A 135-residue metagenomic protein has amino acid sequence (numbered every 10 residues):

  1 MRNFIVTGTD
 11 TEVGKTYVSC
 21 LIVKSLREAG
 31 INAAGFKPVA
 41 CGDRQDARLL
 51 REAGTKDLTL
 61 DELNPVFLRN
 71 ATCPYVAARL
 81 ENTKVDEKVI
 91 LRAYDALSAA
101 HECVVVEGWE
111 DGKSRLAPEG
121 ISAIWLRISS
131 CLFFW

Functional and structural regions predicted by a protein language model:
N3, Y17-K84, K88, D95-A96: N-terminal phosphate/diphosphate-binding loop that engages ATP/GTP or pyrophosphate donors across diverse enzyme folds
V6-T7: Hydrophobic anchor at the beta1->P-loop junction of P-loop NTPases
D10, K15, D46, E107: Acidic active-site catalytic centers that drive phospho-/nucleotidyl reactions and related ester hydrolyses
E12, I22, C41, W109-W135: Conserved catalytic-core segment of NTP-binding enzymes
A33, V104, F133: Hydrophobic anchor at the start of a short beta-strand that flanks the dinucleotide cofactor-binding loop
P74-L116, A123: Phosphate-binding/switch loop-helix module in NTP-utilizing enzymes
